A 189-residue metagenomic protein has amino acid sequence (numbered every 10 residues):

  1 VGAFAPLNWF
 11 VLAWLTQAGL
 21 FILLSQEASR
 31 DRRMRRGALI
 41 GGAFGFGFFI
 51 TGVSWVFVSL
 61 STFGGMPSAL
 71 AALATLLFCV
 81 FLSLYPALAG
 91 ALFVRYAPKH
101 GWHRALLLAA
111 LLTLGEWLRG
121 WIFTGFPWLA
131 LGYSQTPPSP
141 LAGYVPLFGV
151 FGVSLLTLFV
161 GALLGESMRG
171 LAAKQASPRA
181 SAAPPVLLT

Functional and structural regions predicted by a protein language model:
V1-T189: Membrane-embedded alpha-helical bundles of multi-pass enzymes that act on lipidic or dolichyl-linked glycan substrates
